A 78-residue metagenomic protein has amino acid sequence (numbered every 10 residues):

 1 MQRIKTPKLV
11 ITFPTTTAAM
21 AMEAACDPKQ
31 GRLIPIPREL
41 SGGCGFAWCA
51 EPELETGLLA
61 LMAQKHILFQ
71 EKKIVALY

Functional and structural regions predicted by a protein language model:
M1-Y78: Positively charged, small/polar-rich N-terminal and surface patches that mediate targeting and assembly and bind
